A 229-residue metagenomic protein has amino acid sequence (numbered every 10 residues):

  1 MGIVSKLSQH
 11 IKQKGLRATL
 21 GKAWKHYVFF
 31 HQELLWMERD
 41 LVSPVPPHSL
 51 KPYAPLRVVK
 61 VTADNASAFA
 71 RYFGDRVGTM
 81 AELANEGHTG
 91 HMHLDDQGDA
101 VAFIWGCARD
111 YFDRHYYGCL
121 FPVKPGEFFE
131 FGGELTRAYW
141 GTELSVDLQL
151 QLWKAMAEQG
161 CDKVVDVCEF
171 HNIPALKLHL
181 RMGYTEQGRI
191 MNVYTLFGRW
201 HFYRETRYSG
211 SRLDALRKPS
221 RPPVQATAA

Functional and structural regions predicted by a protein language model:
M1-A81: Acyl-donor-binding surface of acyltransferase catalytic domains
W36-M37, T185-R199: Conserved catalytic-core motifs of GNAT/GCN5-like acyltransferases
E82, E86, Q97-F128, G132: Conserved acyl-donor/pantetheine-binding loop and adjacent beta-alpha core of acyl/acetyltransferases and related
G90-D95: Cytosolic beta-strand hydrophobic patch enriched in CBS
G132-E158, K177-R181: Conserved acetyl-CoA-binding loop-helix of GNAT-fold acetyltransferases
M156-C168: Conserved GNAT acetyl-CoA-binding A-motif
F170-G188: Conserved active-site alpha-helix within GNAT-family acetyltransferase domains
D214-A229: Long, compositionally biased intrinsically disordered regions
